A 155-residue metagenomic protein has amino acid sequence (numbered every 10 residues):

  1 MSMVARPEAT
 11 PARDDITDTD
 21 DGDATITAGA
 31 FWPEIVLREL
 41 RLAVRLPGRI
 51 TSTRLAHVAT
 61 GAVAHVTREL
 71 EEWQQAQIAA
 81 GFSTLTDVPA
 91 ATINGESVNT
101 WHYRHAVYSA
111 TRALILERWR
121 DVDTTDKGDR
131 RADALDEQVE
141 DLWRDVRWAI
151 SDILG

Functional and structural regions predicted by a protein language model:
M1-V88, W143-G155: Conserved short "hinge" loops at termini or chain/domain junctions
A91: Short acidic (Asp/Glu) patches
N94-G155: Short loop/turn elements at secondary-structure junctions
